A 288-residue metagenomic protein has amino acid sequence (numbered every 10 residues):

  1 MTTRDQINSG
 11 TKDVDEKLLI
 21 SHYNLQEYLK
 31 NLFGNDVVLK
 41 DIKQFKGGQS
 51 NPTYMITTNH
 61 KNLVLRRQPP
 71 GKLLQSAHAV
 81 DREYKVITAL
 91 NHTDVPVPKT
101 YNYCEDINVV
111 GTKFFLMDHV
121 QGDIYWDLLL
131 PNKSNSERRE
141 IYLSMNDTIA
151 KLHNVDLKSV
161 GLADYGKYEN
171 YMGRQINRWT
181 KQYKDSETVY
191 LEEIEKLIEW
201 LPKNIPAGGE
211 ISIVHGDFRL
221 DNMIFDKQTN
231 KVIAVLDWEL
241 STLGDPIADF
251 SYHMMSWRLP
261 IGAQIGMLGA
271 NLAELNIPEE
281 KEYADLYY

Functional and structural regions predicted by a protein language model:
T2-V37: Juxta-kinase regulatory segment immediately upstream of eukaryotic protein kinase catalytic domains
I20, R82, T112, E137 (+2 more regions): A generic structural signal for residues located within well-ordered alpha-helices of large catalytic or ligand-binding
H22, Q26, M172-T180, S251-M254 (+1 more regions): An amphipathic alpha-helix signature
K40-I213, D226-T229: ATP-binding pocket architecture of kinase catalytic cores
L116, H215, V235-D237: Generic enzyme active-site microenvironment
I213-H215, L220: Catalytic-loop of the protein kinase fold
I224-Y252, S256-I261: Catalytic activation segment of kinase domains across protein kinase-like and atypical kinase folds
A248-Y288: Active-site activation/catalytic loop segments of kinase-like enzymes and analogous catalytic loops in related
